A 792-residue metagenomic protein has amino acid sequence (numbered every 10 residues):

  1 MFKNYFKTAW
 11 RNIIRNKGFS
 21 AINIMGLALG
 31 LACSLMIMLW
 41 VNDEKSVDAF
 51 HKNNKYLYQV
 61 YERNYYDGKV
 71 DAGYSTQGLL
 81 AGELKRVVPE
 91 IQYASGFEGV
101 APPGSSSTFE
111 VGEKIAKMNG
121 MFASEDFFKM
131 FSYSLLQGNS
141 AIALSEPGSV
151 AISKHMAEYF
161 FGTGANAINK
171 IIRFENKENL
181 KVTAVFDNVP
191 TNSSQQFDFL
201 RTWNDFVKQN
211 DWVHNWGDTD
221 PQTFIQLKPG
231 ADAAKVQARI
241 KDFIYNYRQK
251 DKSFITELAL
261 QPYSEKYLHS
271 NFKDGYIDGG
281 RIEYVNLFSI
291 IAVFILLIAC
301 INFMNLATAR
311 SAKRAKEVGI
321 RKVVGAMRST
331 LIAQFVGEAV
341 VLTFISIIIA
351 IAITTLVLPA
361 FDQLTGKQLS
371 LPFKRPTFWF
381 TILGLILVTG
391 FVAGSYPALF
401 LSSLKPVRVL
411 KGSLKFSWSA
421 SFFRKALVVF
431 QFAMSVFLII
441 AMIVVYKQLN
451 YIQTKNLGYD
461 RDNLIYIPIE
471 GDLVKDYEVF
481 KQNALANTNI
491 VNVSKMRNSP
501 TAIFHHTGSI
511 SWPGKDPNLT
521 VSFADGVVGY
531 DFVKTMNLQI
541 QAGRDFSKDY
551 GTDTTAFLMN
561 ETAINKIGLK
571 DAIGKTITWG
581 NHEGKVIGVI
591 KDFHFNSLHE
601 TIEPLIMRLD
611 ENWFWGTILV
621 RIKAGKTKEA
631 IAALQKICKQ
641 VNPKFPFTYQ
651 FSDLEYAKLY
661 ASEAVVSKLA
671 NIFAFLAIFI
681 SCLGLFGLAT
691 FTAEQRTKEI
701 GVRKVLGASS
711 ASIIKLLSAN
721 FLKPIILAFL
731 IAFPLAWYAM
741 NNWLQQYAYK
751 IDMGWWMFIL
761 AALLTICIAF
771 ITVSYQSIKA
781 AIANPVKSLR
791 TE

Functional and structural regions predicted by a protein language model:
M1-A21, G275-I277, A307-F344, A352-V474 (+2 more regions): Alpha-helical transmembrane segments of integral membrane proteins
K3-R11, R15, H51-K52, A231 (+10 more regions): Membrane-helix entry/capping segments
R15-V41, G280-K316, F344, F423-Y446 (+3 more regions): Hydrophobic alpha-helical transmembrane segments of multi-pass inner-membrane transport and secretion
N16, A299-V340, G684-L722, Q776 (+1 more regions): Interfacial "coupling" helices/loops that link adjacent transmembrane helices in transporter permeases
A32, M36, A259, V340-P406 (+2 more regions): Small-residue-rich transmembrane alpha-helices
I37-G104, W216-F224, K228, Q237-R239 (+5 more regions): Membrane-proximal extracellular/periplasmic loop immediately following the first transmembrane helix
S124-Q137, V150-G280, V479-S662: Mid-to-C-terminal secondary-structure elements that act as membrane-proximal/extracytoplasmic interface segments
P643-L730, M740, I782: C-terminal transmembrane helical bundles of large multi-pass transporters and their helix-start/helix-kink determinants
